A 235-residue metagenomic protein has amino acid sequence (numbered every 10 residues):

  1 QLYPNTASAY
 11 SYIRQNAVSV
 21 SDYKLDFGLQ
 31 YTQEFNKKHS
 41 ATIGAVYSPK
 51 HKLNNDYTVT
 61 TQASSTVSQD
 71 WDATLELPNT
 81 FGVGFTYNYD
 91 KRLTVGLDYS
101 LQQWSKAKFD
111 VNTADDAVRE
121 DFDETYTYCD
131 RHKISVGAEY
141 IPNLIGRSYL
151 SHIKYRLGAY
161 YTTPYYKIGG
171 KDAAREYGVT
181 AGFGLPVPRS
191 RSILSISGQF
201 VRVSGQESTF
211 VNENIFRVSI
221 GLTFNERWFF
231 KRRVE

Functional and structural regions predicted by a protein language model:
Q1-E235: Outer-membrane beta-barrel porins/channels
